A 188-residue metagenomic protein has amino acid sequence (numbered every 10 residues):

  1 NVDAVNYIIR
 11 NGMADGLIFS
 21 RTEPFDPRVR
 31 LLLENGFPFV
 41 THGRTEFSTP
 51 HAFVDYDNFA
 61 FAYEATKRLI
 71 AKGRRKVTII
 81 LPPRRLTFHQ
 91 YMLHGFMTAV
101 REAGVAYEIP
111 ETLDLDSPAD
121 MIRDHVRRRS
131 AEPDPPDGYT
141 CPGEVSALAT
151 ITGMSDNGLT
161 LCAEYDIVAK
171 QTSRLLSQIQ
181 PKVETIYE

Functional and structural regions predicted by a protein language model:
N1, T49, M97-M121, G138: Short beta-strand elements in bilobed, periplasmic/extracellular small-molecule ligand-binding domains
N1-K67, S130-A131: Alpha-helical recognition/docking segments in bacterial nutrient-uptake and carbohydrate-utilization systems
R21, N58, H89, P142-G143: Helix N-cap/beta->alpha junction signal
H42, I79-I80, T140-C141: Short hydrophobic segments within beta-strands
V54-I79, P118-R129, E144-A147, E188: Hydrophobic alpha-helical segments within soluble ligand-binding/sensing domains
A65-V105: An alpha-beta-alpha
K76, Y107-P110, T160-I167: Short acidic capping loops at alpha-helix termini that bridge into adjacent secondary structure
V126-E188: Flexible loop/turn connectors
